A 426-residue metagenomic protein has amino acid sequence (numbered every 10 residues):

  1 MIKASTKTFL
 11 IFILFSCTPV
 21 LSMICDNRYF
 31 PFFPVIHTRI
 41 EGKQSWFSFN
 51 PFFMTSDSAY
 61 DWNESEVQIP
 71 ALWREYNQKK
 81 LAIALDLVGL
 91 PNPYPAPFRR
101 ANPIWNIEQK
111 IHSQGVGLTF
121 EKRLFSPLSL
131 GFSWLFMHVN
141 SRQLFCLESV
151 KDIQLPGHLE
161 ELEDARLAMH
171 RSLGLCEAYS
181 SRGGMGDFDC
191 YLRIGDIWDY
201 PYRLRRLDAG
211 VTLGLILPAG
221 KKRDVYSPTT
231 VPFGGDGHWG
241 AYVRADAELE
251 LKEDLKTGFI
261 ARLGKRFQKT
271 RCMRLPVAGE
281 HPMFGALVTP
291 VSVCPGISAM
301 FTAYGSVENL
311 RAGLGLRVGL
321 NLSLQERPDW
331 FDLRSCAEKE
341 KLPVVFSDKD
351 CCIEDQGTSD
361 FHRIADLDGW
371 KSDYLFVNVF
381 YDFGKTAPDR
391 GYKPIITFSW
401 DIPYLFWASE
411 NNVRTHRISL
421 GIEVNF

Functional and structural regions predicted by a protein language model:
V20-V88, Y200-L207: Outer-membrane beta-barrel biogenesis signature
M23-C25, V35-S45, E121-P127, Q143 (+8 more regions): Short loop/turn motifs that connect adjacent beta-strands in outer-membrane beta-barrel proteins
K43-P51, S126-W134, C190, R205-L215 (+8 more regions): Transmembrane beta-strands of outer-membrane beta-barrel proteins
M54-S58, A101, V139-S141, I197-D199 (+5 more regions): Sequence/structural signature of outer-membrane beta-barrel proteins
D61-A82, F132, L144-A168, L263-G264 (+1 more regions): Outer membrane beta-barrel transmembrane domains
A101-N106, G174-Y179, S227-G234, A286-S292 (+2 more regions): Extracellular loop and loop/strand-boundary signature of outer-membrane beta-barrel proteins
K110-V116, G183-F188, L207, G235-A241 (+3 more regions): Residues that define the transmembrane beta-barrel architecture of outer-membrane proteins
G131-Y242: Long, hydrophobic, well-ordered secondary-structure blocks that form the structural core and pocket-lining surfaces
